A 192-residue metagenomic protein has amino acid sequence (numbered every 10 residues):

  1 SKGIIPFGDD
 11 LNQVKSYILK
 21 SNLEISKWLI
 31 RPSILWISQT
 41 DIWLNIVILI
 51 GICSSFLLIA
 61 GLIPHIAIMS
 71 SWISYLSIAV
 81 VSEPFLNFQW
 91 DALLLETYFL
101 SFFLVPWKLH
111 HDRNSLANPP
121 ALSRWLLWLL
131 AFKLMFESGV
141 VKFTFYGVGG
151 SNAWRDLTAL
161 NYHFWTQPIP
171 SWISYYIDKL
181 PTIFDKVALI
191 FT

Functional and structural regions predicted by a protein language model:
S1-T192: Alpha-helical membrane-anchoring segments
